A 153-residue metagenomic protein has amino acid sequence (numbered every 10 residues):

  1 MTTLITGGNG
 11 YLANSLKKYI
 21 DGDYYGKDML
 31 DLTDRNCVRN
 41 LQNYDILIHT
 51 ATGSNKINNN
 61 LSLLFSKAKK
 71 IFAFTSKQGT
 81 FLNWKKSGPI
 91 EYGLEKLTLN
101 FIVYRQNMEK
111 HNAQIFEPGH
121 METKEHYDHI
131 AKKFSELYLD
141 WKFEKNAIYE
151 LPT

Functional and structural regions predicted by a protein language model:
M1-D21: N-terminal Rossmann NAD(P)H-binding glycine-rich loop of SDR-like oxidoreductase domains
T6, T50-A51, I71-K77, F116-P118: SDR active-site strand-loop-helix element
G22-T33: A short beta-strand-loop structural module common to alpha/beta enzyme folds
D34-S66, G79-N83: NAD(P)H-binding glycine-rich loop region in Rossmannoid oxidoreductase-like domains and their noncatalytic homologs
L61-E91, Q114: Conserved Rossmann-fold NAD(P)-dependent oxidoreductase catalytic core, especially the SDR/UDP-sugar
T75, F101-E125, N146: Conserved beta-loop-beta element that borders a ligand/cofactor-binding pocket
P89-A113, A131-K132: Active-site Tyr-X1-5-Lys
D128-T153: Alpha-helical substrate-binding/gating segment
